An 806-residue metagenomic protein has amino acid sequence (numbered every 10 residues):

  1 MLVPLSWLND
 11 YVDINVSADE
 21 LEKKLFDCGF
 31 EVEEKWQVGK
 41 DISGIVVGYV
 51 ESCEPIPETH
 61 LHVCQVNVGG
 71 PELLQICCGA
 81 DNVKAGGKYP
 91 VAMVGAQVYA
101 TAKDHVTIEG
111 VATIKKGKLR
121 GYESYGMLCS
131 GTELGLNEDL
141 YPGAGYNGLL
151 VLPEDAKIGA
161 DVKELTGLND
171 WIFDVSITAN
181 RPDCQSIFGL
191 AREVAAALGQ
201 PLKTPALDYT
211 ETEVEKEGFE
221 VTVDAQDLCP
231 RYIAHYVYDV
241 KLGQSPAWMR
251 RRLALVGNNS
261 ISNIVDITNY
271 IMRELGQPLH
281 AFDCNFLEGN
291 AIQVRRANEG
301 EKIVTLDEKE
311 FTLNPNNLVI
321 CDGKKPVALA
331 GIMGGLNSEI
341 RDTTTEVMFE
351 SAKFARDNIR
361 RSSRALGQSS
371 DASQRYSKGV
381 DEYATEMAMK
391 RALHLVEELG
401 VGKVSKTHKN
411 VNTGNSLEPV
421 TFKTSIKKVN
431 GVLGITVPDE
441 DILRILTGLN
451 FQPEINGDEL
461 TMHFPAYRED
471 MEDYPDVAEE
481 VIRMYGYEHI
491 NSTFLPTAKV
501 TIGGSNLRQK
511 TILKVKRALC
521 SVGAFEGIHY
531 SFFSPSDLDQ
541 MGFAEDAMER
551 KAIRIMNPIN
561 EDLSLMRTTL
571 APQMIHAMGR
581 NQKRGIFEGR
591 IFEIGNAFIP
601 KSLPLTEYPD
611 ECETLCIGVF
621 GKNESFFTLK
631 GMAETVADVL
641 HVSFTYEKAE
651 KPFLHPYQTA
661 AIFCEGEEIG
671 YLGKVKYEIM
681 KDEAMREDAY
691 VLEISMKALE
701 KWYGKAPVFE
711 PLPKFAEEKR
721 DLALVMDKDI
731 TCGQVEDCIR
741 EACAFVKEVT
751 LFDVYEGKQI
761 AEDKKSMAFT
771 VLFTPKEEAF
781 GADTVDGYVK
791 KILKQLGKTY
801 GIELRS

Functional and structural regions predicted by a protein language model:
M1-E211, M348, G367, D371 (+3 more regions): Phosphate-backbone binding interfaces of nucleic-acid-interacting proteins
L2, R444-E454, D470, K601-L605 (+3 more regions): A carboxyl-terminal module marker
L5, K23, P55-P57, L198 (+1 more regions): Glycine/proline-enriched, intrinsically flexible loops and inter-domain linkers
G39-S43, Y209-T212, K499-V500, G504 (+3 more regions): Beta-rich nucleic-acid/ligand-interaction surfaces
V47-C77, R251, T268-N337: Conserved mixed alpha/beta core segments that line enzyme active sites in large multi-domain catalysts
R120-C129, E133-G135, G145-G148, K163 (+3 more regions): Mobile "lid/hinge" segments at catalytic clefts and subdomain interfaces of large enzymes
V194, L198-V223, G400-V429: Terminal amphipathic helices with adjacent charged low-complexity linkers/tails
F422-F587, R720, L772-T774, T784-S806: Extended, well-folded interaction surfaces typified by the phenylalanyl-tRNA synthetase beta subunit core
